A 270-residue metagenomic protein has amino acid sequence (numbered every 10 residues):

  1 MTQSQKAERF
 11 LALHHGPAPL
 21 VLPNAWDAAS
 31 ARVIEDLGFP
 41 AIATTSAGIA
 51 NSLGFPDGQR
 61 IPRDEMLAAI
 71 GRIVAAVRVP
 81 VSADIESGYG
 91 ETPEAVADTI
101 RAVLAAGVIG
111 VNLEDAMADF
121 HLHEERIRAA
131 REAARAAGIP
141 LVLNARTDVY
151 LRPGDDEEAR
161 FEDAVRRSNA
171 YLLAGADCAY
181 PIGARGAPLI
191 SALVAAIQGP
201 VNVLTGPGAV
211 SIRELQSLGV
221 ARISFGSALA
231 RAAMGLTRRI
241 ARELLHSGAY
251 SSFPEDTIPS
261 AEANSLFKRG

Functional and structural regions predicted by a protein language model:
T2-H15, P19-F225, A232-R238, E243: Alpha/beta enzyme core
Q3, F10, A228-G270: Extended, intrinsically disordered, low-complexity segments
